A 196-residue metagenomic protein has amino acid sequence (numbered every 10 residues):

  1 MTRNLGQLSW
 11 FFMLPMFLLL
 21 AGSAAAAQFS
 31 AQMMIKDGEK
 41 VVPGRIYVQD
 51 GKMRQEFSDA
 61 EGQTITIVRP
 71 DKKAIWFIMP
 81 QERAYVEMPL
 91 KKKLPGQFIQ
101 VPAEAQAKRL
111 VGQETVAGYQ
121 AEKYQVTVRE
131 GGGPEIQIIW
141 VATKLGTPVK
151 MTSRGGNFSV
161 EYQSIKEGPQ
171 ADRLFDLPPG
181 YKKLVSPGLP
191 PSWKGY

Functional and structural regions predicted by a protein language model:
M1-Q7: N-terminal secretory signal peptides that target proteins for export/translocation
W10-A21: Bacterial N-terminal signal peptides
A26-Y196: Extended soluble regions of mature proteins
